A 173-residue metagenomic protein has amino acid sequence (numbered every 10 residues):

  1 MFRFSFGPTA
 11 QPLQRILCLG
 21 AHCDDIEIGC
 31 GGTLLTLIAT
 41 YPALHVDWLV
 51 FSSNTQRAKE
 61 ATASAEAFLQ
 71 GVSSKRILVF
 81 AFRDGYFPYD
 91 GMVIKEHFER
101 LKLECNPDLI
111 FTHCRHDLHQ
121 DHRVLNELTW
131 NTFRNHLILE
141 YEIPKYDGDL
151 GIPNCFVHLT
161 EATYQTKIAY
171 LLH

Functional and structural regions predicted by a protein language model:
M1-C23, E27-Y146, G151: Active-site beta-strand->loop->alpha-helix modules in alpha/beta enzyme cores, enriched in Gly/His/Asp(Glu)
D147-E161: Phosphate-binding/catalytic loops
V157-H173: A conserved mid-domain beta-alpha-beta active-site/ligand-binding segment of alpha/beta enzyme cores
